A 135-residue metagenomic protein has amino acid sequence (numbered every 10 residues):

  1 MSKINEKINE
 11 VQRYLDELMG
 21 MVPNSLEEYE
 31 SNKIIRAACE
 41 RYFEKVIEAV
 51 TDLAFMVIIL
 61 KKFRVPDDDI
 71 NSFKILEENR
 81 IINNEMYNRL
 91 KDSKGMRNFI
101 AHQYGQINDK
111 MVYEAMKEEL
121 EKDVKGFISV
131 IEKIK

Functional and structural regions predicted by a protein language model:
M1-K135: Solvent-exposed interaction patches of small proteins and small membrane subunits
